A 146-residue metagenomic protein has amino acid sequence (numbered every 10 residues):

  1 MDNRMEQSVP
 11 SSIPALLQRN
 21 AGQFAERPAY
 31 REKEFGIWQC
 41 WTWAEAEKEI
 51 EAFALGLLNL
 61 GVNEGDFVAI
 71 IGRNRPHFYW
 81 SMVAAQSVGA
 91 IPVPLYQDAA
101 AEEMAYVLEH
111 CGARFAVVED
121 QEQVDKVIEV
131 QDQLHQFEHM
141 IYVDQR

Functional and structural regions predicted by a protein language model:
M1-I13: Flexible, non-catalytic linker and terminal segments flanking ANL/adenylate-forming cores
R4-Q7, I37, A44, A69 (+3 more regions): Short N-terminal micro-motifs specific to bacterial/archaeal maturation and metal-cluster initiation sites
V9, E26-R75, Y79-V83, A100-A105: Conserved AMP-binding/adenylate-forming core of the ANL superfamily
I13, V83, I91-V93: Hydrophobic alpha-helix-in-membranes signature
P14, Q18, E47, E51-A54 (+1 more regions): Generic alpha-helical structural signal
Q18, S87-R146: Structural core segment of the AMP-binding/adenylate-forming
N20-E26: Flexible acidic/glycine-rich loop/turn elements at helix↔coil and beta-strand↔loop transitions within catalytic cores
